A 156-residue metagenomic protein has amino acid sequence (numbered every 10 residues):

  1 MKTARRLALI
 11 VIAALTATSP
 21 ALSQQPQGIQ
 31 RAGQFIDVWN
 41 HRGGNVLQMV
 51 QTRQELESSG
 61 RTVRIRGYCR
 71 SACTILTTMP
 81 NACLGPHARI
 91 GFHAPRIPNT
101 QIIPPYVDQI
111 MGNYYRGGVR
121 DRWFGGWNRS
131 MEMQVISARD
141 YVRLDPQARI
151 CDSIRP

Functional and structural regions predicted by a protein language model:
M1-A8: Bacterial N-terminal signal peptides that target proteins for export
A8-A17: Bacterial N-terminal signal peptides
A13, S23, W39, M131: Short, flexible active-site loop motifs that bind/organize anionic cofactors or intermediates
T18-Q25: Sec/Tat signal peptide C-region and signal peptidase I cleavage site
P26-A88, F92-P98: Cleft-lining beta-strand/loop regions that shape enzyme active-site pockets
R31, F35-V38, L47, Q51-G60 (+1 more regions): Charged, glycine-interspersed solvent-exposed loop segments at helix/strand-loop junctions that cap or gate access
